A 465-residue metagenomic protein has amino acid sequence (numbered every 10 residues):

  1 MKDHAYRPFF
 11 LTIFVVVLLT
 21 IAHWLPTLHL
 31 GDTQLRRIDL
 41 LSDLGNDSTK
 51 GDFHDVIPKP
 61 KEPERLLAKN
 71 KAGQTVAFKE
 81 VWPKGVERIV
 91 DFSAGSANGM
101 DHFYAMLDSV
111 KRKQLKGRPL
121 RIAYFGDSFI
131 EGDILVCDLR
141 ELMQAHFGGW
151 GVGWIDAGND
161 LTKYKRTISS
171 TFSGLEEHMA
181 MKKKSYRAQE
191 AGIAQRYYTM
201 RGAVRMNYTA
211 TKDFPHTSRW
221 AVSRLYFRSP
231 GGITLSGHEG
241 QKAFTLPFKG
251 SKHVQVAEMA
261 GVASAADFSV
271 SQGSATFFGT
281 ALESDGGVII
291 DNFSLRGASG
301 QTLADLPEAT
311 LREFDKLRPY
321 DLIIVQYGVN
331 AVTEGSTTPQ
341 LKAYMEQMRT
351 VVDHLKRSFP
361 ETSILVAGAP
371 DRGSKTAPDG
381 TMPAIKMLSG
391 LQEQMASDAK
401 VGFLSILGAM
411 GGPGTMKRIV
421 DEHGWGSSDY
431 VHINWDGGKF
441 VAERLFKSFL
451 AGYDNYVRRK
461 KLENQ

Functional and structural regions predicted by a protein language model:
M1-Y6: Short, Lys/Arg-rich N-terminal segment immediately upstream of the first membrane anchor
F9-T27: Hydrophobic membrane-insertion alpha-helices, especially the h-region of bacterial N-terminal signal peptides
H29-E80: Juxtamembrane proline-rich low-complexity "stalk" or linker regions positioned immediately after a signal peptide
P58-T167, A396, L404, N434-D436: Long, contiguous interaction/targeting segments characteristic of exported/extracellular or secretory-pathway proteins
M100, Y104, I122, V136-R140 (+4 more regions): Extracytoplasmic/secreted envelope proteins and their assembly/folding machinery, especially bacterial periplasmic
R118, Y124-G126, E131-L135, G287-A377 (+3 more regions): Conserved, compact domain cores that house catalytic/ligand-binding motifs in diverse enzymes and effector modules
E131-G231, L235-H238, L246-E346, H432: Conserved SGNH/GDSL esterase-like catalytic core that processes O-acyl groups on lipids and polysaccharides
E308, P370-Q465: Catalytic His-Asp segment of secreted/periplasmic serine-dependent ester chemistry enzymes
